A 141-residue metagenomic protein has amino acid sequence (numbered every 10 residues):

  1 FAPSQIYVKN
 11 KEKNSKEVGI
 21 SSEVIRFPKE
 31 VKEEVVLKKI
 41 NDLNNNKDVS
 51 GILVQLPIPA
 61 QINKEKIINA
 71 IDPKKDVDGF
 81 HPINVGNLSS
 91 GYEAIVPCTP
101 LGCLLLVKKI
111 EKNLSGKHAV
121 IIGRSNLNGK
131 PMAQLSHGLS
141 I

Functional and structural regions predicted by a protein language model:
F1-A2, I58: Short, internal active-site loops enriched in acidic
A2-K13, A94-I141: Glycine-rich phosphate/diphosphate-binding loop of Rossmann-like nucleotide-binding domains
K9-I20, K29: Amphipathic alpha-helical assembly/interaction segments
K13-S15, E34, N87, G102: Residue-level detector of solvent-exposed, low-hydrophobicity positions
I20-S21, I141: A short helix-loop-beta submotif of the ANL/AMP-binding
S21, I25-V96: Phosphate/diphosphate ligand-binding glycine-rich loop within oxidoreductases
